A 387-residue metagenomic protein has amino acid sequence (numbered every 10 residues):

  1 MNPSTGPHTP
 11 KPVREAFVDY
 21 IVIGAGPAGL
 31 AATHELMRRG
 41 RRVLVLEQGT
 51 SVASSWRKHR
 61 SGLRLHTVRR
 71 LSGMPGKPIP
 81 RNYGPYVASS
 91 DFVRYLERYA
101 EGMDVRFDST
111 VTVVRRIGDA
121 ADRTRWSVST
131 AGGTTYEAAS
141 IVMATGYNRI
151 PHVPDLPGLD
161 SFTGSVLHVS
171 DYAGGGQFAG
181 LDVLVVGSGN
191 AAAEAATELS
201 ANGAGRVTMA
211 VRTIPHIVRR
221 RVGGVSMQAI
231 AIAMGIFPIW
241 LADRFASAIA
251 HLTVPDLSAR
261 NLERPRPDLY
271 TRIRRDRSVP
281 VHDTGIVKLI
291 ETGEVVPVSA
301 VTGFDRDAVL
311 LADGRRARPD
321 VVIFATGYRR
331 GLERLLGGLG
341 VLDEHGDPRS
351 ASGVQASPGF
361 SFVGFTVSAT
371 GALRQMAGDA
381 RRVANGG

Functional and structural regions predicted by a protein language model:
N2-G49, A53-S55, G84-V225, A231-G387: Flavin (primarily FAD) cofactor-binding/catalytic cores of flavoenzymes
H59-G84, Q228-L241: N-terminal glycine-rich dinucleotide-binding loop that anchors FAD/FMN and/or NAD(P) in oxidoreductases
